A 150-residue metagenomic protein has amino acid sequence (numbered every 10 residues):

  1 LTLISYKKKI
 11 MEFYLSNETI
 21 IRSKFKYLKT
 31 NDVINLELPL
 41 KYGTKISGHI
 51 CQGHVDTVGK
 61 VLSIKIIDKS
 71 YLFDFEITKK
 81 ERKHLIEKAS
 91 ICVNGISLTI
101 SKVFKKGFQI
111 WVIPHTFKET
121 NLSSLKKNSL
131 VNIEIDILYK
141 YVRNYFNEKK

Functional and structural regions predicted by a protein language model:
T2-K150: Conserved loop->alpha-helix
